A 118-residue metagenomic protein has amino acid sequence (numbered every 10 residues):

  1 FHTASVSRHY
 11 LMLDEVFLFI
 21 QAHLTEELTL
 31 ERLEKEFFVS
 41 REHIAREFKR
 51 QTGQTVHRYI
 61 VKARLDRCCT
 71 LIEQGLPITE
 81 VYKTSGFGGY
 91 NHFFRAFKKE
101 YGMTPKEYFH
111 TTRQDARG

Functional and structural regions predicted by a protein language model:
H2-L28, E34-F37, R58-P77, D115: A short, Lys/Arg-enriched amphipathic alpha-helix from helix-turn-helix/homeodomain DNA-binding modules
F19-Q21, E27-A63, Y82-Y108: Basic/polar phosphate-binding segments, predominantly the helix-turn-helix DNA-binding elements of transcriptional
H110-G118: Generic C-terminal helix-cap and adjacent flexible tail
